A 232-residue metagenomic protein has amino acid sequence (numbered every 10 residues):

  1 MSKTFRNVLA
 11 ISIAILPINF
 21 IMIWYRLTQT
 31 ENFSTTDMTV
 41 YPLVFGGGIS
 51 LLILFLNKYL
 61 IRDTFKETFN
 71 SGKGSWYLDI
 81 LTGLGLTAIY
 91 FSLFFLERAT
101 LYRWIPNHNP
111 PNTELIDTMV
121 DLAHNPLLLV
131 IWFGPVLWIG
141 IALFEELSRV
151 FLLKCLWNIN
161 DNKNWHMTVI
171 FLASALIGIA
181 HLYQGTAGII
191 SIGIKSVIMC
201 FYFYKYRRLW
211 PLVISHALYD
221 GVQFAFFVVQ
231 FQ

Functional and structural regions predicted by a protein language model:
M1-R6, F69-K73: Short, Lys/Arg-rich N-terminal segment immediately upstream of the first membrane anchor
S2-V8, H166, L209: Membrane-interface helix-boundary signature
T4-D63, N112-D117: Alpha-helical transmembrane segments in multi-pass membrane proteins
V8-N19, L43-L51, D79-F91, F95 (+8 more regions): Alpha-helical transmembrane spans of integral membrane proteins, capturing the lipid-embedded, hydrophobic core of TM
P17, I21-R26, L52, L56 (+8 more regions): Alpha-helical membrane-inserting segments
L27, E31, K58-K66, A99-P110 (+4 more regions): Transmembrane helix-loop junctions in multipass membrane proteins, especially transporters and channels
N32-D37, T64-I141, N158-N162: Juxtamembrane helix-loop-helix connectors linking adjacent transmembrane helices in multi-pass membrane enzymes
H124-Q232: Transmembrane helix-loop-helix hairpins at the membrane interface of multi-pass integral membrane proteins
